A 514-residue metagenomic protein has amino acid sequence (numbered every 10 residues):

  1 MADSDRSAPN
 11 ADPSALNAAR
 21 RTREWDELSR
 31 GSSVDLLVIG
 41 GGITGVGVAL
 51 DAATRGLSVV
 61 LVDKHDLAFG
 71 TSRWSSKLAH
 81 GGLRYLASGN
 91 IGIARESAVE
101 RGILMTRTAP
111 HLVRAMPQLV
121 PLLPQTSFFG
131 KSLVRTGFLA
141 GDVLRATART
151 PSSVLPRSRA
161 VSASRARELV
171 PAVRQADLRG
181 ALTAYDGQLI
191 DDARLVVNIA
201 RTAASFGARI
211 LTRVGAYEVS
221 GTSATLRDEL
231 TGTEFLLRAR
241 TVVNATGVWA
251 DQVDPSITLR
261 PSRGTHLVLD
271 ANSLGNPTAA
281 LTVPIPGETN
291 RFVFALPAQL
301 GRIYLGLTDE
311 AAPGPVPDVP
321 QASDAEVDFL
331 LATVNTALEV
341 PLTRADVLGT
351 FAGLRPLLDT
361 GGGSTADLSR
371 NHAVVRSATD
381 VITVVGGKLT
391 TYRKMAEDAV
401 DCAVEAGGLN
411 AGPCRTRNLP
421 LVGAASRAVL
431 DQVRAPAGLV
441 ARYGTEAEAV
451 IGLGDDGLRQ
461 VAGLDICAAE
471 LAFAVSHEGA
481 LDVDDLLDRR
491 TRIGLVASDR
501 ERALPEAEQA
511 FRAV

Functional and structural regions predicted by a protein language model:
M1-L36, D51-T54: Extreme N-terminal leader/targeting segments of oxidoreductases
E24-L28, S33, H65, H111 (+11 more regions): C-terminal accessory subdomains/tails of enzymes that are appended
S29-T44, V60: Beta1/beta-strand and adjacent pyrophosphate-binding region of the FAD-binding site in flavoprotein oxidoreductases
S32-V34, T231-T241: Core beta-strand elements of the Rossmann-like FAD/NAD(P) dinucleotide-binding domain in flavoenzyme oxidoreductases
A53-R73: Glycine-rich FAD pyrophosphate-binding loop
K77-L169, F292: Dinucleotide-binding Rossmann-like beta1-alpha1 core, especially the glycine-rich loop that anchors the ADP
T212-A224: A conserved short coil-to-beta-strand element within the FAD-binding core of flavoproteins
N244-S256: Flavin (primarily FAD) binding-site architecture
